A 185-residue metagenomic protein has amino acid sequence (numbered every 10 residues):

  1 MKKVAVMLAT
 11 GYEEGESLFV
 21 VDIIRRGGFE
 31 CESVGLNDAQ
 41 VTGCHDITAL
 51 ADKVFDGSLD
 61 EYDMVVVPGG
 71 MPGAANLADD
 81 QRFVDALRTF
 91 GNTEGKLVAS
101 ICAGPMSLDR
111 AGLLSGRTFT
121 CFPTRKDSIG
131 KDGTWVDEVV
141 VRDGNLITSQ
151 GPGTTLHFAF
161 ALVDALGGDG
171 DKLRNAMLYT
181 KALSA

Functional and structural regions predicted by a protein language model:
M1-V98, S107-G116, D132-D137, N145-A185: Extended, subdomain-level signal for the structured scaffold at the beginning of enzyme domains
I101-C102: Short, thiol/selenol-centered motifs that function as redox-active sites or metal-ligating centers
T120-V136, V140: Active-site oxyanion/phosphate-handling segment shared across diverse enzymes
